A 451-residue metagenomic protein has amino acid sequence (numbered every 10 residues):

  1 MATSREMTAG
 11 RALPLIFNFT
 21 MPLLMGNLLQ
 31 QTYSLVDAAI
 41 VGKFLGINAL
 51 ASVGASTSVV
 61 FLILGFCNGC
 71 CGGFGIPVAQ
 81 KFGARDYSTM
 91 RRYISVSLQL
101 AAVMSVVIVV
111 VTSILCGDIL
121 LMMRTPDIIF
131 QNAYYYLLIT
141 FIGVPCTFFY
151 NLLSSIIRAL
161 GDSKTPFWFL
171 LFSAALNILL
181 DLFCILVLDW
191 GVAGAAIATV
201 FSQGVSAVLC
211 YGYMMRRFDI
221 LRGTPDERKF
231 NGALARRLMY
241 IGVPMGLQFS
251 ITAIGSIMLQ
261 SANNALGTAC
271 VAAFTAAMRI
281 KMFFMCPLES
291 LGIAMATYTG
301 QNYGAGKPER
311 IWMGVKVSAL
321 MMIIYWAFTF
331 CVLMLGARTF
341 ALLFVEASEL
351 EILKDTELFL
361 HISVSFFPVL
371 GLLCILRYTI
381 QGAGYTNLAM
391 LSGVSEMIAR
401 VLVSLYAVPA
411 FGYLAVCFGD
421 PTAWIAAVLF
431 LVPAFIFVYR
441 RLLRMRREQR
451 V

Functional and structural regions predicted by a protein language model:
M1-T20, V78-G143, V187-V243, T299-F366 (+1 more regions): Short alpha-helical transmembrane segments in multi-pass integral membrane proteins
P14-G75, A79, V243-N263: Signature of the first transmembrane helix
N18-S34, I139, Y150, S173 (+4 more regions): Transmembrane helical elements of multi-pass membrane transporters/channels
L24, L28, T32, V36 (+19 more regions): Generic alpha-helical transmembrane segments of integral inner-membrane proteins, especially permease/transport modules
L28, T32-A51, L120-D127, F183-W190 (+5 more regions): Helix-terminus/linker motif at the lipid-water interface of multi-pass membrane proteins
V41-F61, D127-N132, V192-A193, L234-I241 (+5 more regions): Interfacial/gating helices of multi-pass transporter permease domains
L50-V110, T147-P166, A273-A337, L370-S392: Small-residue-rich hydrophobic transmembrane alpha-helices
C71, I139-R158, P166-A174, A195-V208 (+4 more regions): Short runs within selected transmembrane alpha-helices of multi-pass transporters and secretion channels
